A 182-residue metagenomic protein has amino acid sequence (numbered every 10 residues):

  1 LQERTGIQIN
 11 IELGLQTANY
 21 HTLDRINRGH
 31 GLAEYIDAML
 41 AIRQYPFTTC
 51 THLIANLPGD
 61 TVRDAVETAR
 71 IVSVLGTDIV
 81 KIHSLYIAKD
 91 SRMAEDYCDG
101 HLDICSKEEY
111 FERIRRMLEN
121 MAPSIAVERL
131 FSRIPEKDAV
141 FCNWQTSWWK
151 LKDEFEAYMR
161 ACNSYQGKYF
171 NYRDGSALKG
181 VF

Functional and structural regions predicted by a protein language model:
L1-P46, I54-L75, M93-E109: Conserved non-cysteine loop/helix-boundary elements of the Radical SAM core domain that shape
I9-L13, T49-L53, D78-I82, I125-R129: Hydrophobic faces of well-ordered beta-strands that scaffold small-molecule active sites in alpha/beta enzyme cores
A38-T49, L75, R113-A126: A structural motif corresponding to the C-terminal end of an alpha-helix and its immediate exit/capping segment
I79, Y86-F182: Auxiliary Fe-S-binding modules of radical SAM enzymes
